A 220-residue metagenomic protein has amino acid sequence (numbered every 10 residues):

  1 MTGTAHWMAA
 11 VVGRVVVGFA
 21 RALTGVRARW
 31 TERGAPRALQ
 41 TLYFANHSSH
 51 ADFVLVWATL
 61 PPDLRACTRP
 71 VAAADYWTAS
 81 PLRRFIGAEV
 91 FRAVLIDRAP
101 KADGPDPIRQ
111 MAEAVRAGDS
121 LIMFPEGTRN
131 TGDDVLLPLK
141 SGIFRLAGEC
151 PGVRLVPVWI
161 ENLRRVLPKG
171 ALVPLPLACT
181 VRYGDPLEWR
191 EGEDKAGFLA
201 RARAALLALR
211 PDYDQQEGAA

Functional and structural regions predicted by a protein language model:
M1-W7, V71-A74: Compositionally biased, charge-rich terminal segments
A9, G13-S49: Helix-to-loop junction immediately C-terminal to a conserved catalytic motif
P36-A99: Catalytic core of membrane glycerolipid acyltransferases/transacylases, capturing the structured, soluble-facing
Q40-L42, S120-F124, V156: Residue-level preference for the first positions of well-ordered beta-strands
I86-G87, E113, R145-E149: Hydrophobic/aromatic ligand-binding patch that stacks against planar heteroaromatic rings of cofactors or nucleotides
V94-P138: Internal catalytic-core helix/loop-beta-alpha segment that presents or stabilizes conserved functional determinants
I108-R109, E113, C179-Y213: A charged, well-structured terminal subsegment
T131-A196: A cross-family acyltransferase "interaction/gating" segment
